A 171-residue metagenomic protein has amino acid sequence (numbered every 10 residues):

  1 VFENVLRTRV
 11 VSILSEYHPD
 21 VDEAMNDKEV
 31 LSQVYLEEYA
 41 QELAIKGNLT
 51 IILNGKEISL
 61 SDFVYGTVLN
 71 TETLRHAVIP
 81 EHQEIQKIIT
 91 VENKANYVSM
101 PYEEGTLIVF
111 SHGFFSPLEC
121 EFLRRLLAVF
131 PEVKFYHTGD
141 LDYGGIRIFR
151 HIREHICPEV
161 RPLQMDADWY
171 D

Functional and structural regions predicted by a protein language model:
V1-T90, K94-F110, F115-A128, G144 (+1 more regions): Nucleic-acid enzyme cleavage-core boundary/entry regions
C120-E121, R125-L126, F130-D171: TOPRIM fold recognition
